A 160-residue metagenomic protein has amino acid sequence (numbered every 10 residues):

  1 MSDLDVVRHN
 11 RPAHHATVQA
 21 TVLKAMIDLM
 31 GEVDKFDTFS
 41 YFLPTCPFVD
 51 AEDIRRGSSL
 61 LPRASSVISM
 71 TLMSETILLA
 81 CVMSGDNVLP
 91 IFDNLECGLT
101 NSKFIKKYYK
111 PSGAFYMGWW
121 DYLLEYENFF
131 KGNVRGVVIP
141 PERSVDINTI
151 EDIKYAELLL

Functional and structural regions predicted by a protein language model:
M1-D3, E127-N128: Short loop/helix-cap segments at secondary-structure boundaries that form the rim of catalytic
S2, K35-F36, Y109-K110, V138-P140: Short hydrophobic "helix-edge" motifs at membrane interfaces and signal-peptide entry regions
S2-S40, F48-E52, R56: Short phosphate-binding loop-to-helix
V18-K24, P47-G132, V138: Conserved core of the sugar-phosphate nucleotidyltransferase
G31, S59, L158: Short, well-ordered alpha-helices that flank and scaffold nucleotide-derived cofactor binding pockets
P44: A short SAM/SAH-binding and catalytic strip from SAM-dependent methyltransferases
S65, E125-V145, I150-L160: Catalytic donor-sugar/metal-binding loop of nucleotide-sugar-dependent glycosyltransferases
